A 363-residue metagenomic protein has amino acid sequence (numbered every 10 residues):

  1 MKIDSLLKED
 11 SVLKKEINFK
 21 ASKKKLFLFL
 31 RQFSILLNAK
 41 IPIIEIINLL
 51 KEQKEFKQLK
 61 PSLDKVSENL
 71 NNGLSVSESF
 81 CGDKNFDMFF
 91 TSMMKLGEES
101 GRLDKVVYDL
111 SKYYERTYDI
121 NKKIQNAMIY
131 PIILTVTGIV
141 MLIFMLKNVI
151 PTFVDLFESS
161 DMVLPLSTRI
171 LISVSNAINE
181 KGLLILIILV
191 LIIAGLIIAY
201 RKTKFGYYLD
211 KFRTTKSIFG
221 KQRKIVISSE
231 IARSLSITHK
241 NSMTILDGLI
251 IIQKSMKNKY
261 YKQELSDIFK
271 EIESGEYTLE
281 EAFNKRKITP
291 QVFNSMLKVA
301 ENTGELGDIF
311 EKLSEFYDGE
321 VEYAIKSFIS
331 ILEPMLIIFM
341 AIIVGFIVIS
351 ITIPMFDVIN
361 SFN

Functional and structural regions predicted by a protein language model:
M1-F27, R31-S34, L209-R223, Q291: Membrane-interfacial amphipathic helices
M1-S5, V163-I172, D247-I251: General membrane topology signal spanning transmembrane segments
K23-K123, G220, K224-F328: Glycine- and small-hydrophobic-enriched helix-loop-helix hairpins
F56, D87, E180-K181, I185 (+1 more regions): Membrane-interface starts of transmembrane alpha-helices
D119-I170, V174-Y200, G319-N363: Bilayer-spanning, highly hydrophobic alpha-helical transmembrane segments
M162-I172, D210-I227: Membrane-cytosol interface motif
L184-K204, K240-M256: Alpha-helical membrane-embedding segments and immediately adjacent membrane-interface amphipathic helices
I197-K216, G275: Junction motif at the cytosolic side of a transmembrane helix
